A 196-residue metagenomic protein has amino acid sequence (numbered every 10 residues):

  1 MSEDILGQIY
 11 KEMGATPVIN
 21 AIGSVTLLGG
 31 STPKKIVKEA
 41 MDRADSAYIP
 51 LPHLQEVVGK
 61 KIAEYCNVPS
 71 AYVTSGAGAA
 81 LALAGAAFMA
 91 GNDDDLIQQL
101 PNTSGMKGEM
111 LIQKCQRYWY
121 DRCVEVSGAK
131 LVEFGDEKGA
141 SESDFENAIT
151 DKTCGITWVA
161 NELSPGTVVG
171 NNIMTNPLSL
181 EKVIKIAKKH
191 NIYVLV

Functional and structural regions predicted by a protein language model:
I5-L28, T32, G59-E64, S70-V73 (+1 more regions): Conserved PLP-enzyme active-site core in the AAT-like
I19-V57: A glycine-/small-polar-enriched, mobile loop at the entrance of the PLP active site in fold-type I
